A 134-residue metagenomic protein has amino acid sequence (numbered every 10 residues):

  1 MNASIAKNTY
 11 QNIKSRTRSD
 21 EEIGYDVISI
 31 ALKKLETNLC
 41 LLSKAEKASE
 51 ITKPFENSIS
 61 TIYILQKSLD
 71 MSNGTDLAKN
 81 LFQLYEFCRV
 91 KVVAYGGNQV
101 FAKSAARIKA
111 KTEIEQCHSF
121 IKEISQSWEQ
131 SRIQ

Functional and structural regions predicted by a protein language model:
M1-D26, I30, I114-Q134: Short terminal interaction segments
D20-K47: Short terminal alpha-helical segments
Y25, T52-F55, A78, K111-I114: Short, structured helix-loop boundary elements
S29-E36, F55, I59, Q66 (+2 more regions): Generic structural concept
E36-S43, I62-L69, R89-Q99, I121-R132: A structural signal for well-ordered alpha-helices, especially hydrophobic packing surfaces of coiled-coils
S43-L65: Alpha-helical segments in soluble extracytoplasmic regions
I64-L81: Short, solvent-exposed, charged loop/turn and helix-capping segments that join or cap alpha-helices on peripheral
V92-H118: Amphipathic, charged alpha-helical scaffolds that flank and support histidine-based chemistry in signaling
